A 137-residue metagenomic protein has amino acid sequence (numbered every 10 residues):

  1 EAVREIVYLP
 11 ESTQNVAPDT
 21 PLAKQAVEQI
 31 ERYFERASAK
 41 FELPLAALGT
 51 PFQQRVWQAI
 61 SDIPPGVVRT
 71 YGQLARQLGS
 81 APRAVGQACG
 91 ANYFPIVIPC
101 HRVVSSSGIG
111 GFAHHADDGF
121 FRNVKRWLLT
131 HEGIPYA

Functional and structural regions predicted by a protein language model:
E1-E42: Compact structured core domains
A39-A137: Nucleic acid-binding interface residues in structured DNA/RNA-binding domains, emphasizing the DNA-engaging scaffolds
